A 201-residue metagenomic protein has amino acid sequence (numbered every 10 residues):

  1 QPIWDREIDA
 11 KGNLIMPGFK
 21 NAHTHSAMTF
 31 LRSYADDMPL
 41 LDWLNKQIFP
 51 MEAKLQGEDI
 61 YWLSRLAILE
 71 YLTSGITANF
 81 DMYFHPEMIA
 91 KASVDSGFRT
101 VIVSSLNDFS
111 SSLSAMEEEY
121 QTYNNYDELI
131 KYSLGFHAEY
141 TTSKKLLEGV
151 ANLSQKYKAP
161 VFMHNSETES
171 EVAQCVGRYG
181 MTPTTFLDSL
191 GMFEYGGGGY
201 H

Functional and structural regions predicted by a protein language model:
Q1-M16: Histidine-rich, glycine-flanked metal-binding segment
D5, T77, G197: Conserved acidic residues
N13-L14, A27-M28, Y34: N-terminal hydrophobic targeting/anchoring segments and the immediately downstream early-domain regions of hydrolases
P17-T29, P160-E169: Histidine-centered catalytic micro-motifs
T24, I76, M82, A138 (+1 more regions): Active-site metal-binding loops of divalent metal-dependent hydrolases
R32-S96, E117-Y126: Alpha-helical scaffold segments that flank or form the walls of functional sites
D81, Y200-H201: Small/polar loops that bind or transfer phosphate-bearing groups
I89-Y200: Metal-coordinating catalytic core of metallo-dependent amide/deamination hydrolases
